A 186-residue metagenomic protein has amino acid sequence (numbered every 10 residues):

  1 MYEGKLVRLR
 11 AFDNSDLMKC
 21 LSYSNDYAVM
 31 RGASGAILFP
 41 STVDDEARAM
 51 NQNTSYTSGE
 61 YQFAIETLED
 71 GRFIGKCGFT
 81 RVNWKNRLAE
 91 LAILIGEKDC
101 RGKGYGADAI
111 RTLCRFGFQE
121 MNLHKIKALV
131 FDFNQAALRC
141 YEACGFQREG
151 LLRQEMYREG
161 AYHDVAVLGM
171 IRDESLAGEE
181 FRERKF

Functional and structural regions predicted by a protein language model:
M1-D99, H163, M170-F186: GNAT-family acyltransferases
F12, F116-F118, F146: Conserved hydrophobic/aromatic "anchor" residues that stabilize well-ordered secondary structure elements
G71, G104, N134, G160: Conserved G/P- and acidic residue-centered "switch" motifs that form tight phosphate/ATP-binding loops in soluble
G102-F116, L138-A143: Conserved acetyl-CoA-binding loop-helix of GNAT-fold acetyltransferases
Q119-L129: Conserved GNAT acetyl-CoA-binding A-motif
A128-L138, E155-R158: Conserved beta-strand-loop-alpha-helix junction that forms the acyl-donor binding cleft
Y141, F146, L168: Conserved active-site tyrosine of GNAT-family acetyltransferases
